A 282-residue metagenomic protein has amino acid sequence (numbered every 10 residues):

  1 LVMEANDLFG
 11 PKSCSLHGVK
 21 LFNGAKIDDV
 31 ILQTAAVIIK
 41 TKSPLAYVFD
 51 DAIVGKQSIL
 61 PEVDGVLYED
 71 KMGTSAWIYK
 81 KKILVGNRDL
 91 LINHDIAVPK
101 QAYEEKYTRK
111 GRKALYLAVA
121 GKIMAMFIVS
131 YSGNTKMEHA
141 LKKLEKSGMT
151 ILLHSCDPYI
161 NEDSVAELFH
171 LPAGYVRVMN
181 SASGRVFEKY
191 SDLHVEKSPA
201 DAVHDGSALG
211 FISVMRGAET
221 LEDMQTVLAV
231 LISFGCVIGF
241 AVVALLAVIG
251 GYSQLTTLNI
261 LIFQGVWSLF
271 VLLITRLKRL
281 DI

Functional and structural regions predicted by a protein language model:
L1-A25, V37: Asp-based phosphoryl-transfer active-site loop
V2, K113-V119, L153-S155: Cytosolic beta-strand hydrophobic patch enriched in CBS
A5-D7, W77-K82, L117-K122: A glycine-centered beta-loop-beta connector
L16, D89, S130-Y131: A generic structural motif
H17-D28, D95-I96, N134-K143: A short, polar/charged loop-to-alpha-helix boundary motif
F22-K71, S75, I92-H94, Q101-E104: ATP-binding catalytic core of ATPases
I78-K80, K122-Q264: Conserved ATP-binding TGD loop and adjacent catalytic N/P-domain core of P-type ATPases
S268-R276: Alpha-helical transmembrane segments
